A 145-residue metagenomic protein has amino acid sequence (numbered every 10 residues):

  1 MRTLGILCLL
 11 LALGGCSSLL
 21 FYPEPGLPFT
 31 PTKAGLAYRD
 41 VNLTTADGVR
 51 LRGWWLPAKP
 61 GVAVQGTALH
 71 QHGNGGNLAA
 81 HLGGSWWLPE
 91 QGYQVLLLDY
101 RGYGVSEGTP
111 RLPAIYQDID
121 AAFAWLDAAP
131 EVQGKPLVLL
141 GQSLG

Functional and structural regions predicted by a protein language model:
M1-G14: Sec-dependent bacterial lipoprotein signal peptides
A12-T44: An N-terminal hydrophobic leader/cap segment in hydrolases
V49-L51, P57-T67: Proline/glycine-enriched tight loop/beta-turn segments at coil->beta junctions that connect or precede beta-strands
Q65-A68, H72-G76: Active-site glycine-rich loops that stabilize anionic/oxyanionic intermediates across multiple enzyme folds
G76-L82, V105: Short N-terminal helix/helix-N-cap motif within the alpha/beta-hydrolase-1
A80, T109-E131: Alpha/beta-hydrolase active-site loop
S85-E107: Conserved alpha/beta-hydrolase
V132-S143: Alpha/beta-hydrolase fold nucleophile elbow
